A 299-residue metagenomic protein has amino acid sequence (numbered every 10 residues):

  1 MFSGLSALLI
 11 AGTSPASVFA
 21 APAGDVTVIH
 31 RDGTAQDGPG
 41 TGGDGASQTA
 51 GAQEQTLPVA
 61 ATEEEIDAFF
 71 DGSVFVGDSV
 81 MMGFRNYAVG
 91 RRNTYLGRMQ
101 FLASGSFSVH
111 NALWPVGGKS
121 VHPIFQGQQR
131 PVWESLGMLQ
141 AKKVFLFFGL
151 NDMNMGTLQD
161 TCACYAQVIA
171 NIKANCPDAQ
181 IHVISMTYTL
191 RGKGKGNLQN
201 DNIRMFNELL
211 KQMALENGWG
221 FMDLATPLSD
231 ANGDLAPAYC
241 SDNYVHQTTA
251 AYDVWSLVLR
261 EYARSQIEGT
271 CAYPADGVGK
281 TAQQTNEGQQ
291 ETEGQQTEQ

Functional and structural regions predicted by a protein language model:
M1-V76, V80-N86, Q266-Q299: N-terminal secretory targeting modules
D67-A68, G72-D160: Conserved SGNH/GDSL esterase-like catalytic core that processes O-acyl groups on lipids and polysaccharides
F70-G72, Q140-V144, C176-I181, N217-G220: Loop/turn elements at helix/coil->beta-strand transitions in domains of secreted/extracellular proteins
V76-G77, I184, M222: Active-site flanking residues adjacent to catalytic metal/cofactor-binding acidic residues
R85, V89, G149, A166 (+3 more regions): Sec-exported extracytoplasmic/periplasmic mature domains
F147-N151, K173-R204: Active-site segments of SGNH/GDSL-like serine hydrolases that catalyze O-acetyl group transfer/hydrolysis on lipids
Q159-V168, I203-F206: Charged helix-capping and loop-helix junction motifs
Y188-N286, E298: Catalytic His-Asp segment of secreted/periplasmic serine-dependent ester chemistry enzymes
